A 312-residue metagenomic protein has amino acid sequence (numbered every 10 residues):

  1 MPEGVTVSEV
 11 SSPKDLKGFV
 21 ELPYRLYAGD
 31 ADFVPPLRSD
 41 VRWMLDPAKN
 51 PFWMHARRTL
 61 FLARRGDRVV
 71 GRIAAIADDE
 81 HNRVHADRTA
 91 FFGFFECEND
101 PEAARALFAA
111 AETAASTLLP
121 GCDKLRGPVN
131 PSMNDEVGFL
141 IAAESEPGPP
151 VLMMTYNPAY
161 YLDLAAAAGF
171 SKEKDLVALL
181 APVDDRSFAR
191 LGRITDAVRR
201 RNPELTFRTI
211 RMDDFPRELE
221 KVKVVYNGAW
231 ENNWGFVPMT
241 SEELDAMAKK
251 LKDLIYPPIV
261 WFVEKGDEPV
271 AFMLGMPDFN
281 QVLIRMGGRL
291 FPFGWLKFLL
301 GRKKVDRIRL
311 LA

Functional and structural regions predicted by a protein language model:
M1-D32: Generic start-of-chain signal for non-secretory N-termini
E3-V5, T155-G235, I259: Acyltransferase donor/substrate-recognition loop-hinge adjacent to the catalytic core
S8-S11, R64, G93, R208-R211 (+3 more regions): Residue-level detector of conserved, well-ordered beta-strand and adjacent loop positions that form binding/recognition
P13-L16, E21, P35-S39, W43-P47 (+9 more regions): Catalytic cores of nucleotide-enabled group-transfer and carboxylate-activating enzymes in metabolic and assembly-line
P23-R65, A75-R83, R217-L311: A conserved beta-strand-loop-helix scaffold within acyl/acetyltransferase catalytic domains
R83-G169, M286-A312: Acyl-donor binding region in acyl/amide transferases
P131-L140, D175, A181-P182, D278-I284: Flexible glycine/acidic-rich beta-alpha junction loops that bind and position SAM and/or redox cofactors in anaerobic
